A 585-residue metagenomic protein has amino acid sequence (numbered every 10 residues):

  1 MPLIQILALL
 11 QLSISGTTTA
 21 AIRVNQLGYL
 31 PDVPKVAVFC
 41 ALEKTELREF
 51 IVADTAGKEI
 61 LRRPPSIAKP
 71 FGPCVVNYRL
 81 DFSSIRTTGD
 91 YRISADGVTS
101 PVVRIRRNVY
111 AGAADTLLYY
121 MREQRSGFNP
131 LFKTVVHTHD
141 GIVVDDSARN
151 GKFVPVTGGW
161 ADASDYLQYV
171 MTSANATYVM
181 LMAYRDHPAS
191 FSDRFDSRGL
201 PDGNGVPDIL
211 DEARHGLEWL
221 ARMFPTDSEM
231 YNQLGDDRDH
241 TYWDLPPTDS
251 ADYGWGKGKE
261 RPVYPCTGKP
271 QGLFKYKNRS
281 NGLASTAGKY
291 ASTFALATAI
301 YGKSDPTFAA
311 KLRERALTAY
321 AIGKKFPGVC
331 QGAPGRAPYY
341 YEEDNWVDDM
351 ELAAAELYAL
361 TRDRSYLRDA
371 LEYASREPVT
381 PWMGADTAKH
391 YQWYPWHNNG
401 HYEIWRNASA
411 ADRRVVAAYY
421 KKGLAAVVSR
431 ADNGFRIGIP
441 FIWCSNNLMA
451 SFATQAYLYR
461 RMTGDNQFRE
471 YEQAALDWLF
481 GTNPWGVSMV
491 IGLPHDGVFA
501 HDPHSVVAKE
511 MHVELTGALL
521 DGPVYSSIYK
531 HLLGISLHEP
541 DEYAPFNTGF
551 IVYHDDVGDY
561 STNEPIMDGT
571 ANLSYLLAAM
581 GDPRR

Functional and structural regions predicted by a protein language model:
M1-L9: Sec-dependent signal peptide recognition, specifically the positively charged N-region followed immediately by
G16-L27: Short, compositionally biased P/S/T/A/G/V-rich stretches that sit at domain boundaries
Q26-G97, P101, R107, R122-N175 (+7 more regions): Aromatic (Trp/Tyr) and acidic
R198-V206: Acidic, glycine-anchored loop motifs typical of Ca2+
P207, G268-I322: A conserved hydrophobic secondary-structure block that centers on an alpha-helix together with its immediately flanking
I209-L234: Carboxylate/His-rich catalytic cores and anion/metal-binding grooves
G332-E343, G384-Y391, G434-W443, G492: Acidic, Ser/Thr-rich low-complexity linear motifs
S375-T380, T387: Solenoid-like repeat scaffolds
